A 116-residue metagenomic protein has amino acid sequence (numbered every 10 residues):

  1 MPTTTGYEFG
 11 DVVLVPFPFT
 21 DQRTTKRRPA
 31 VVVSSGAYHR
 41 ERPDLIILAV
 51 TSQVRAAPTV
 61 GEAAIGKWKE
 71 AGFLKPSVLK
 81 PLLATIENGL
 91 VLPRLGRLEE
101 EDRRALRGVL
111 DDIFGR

Functional and structural regions predicted by a protein language model:
M1-P2: Short alpha-helix capping/helix-loop boundary micro-motifs
T5, W68-R116: C-terminal terminal-subdomain/extension
P18-Q22: Short, charged beta-turn/beta-strand-edge "cap" motif at the junction between a beta-strand and an adjacent loop
R23-R27, V32-K67: Compact nucleic-acid interaction/catalytic patches
